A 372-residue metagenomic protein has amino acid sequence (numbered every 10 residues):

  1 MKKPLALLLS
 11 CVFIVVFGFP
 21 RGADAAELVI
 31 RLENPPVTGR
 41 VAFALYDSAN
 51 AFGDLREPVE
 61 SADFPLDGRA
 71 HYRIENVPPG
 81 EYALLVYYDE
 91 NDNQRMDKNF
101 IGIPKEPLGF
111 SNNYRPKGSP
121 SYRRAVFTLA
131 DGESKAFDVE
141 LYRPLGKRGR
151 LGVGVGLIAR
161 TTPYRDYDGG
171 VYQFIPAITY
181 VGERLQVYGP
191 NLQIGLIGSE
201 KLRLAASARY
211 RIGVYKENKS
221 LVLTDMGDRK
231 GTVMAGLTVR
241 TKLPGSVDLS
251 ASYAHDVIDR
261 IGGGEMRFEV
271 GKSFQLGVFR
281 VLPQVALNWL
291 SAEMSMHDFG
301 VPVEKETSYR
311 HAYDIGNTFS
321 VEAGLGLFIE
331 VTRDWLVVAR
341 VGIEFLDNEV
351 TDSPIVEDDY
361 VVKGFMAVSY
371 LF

Functional and structural regions predicted by a protein language model:
G80-V86: A short tyrosine-centered beta-strand micro-motif
D89-K98: Acidic, glycine-anchored loop motifs typical of Ca2+
G132-D138, G152, I175-V181, D359-F372: Outer-membrane beta-barrel "beta-signal"
G149, G170-P176, E200, R229-A235 (+4 more regions): Residues that define the transmembrane beta-barrel architecture of outer-membrane proteins
L151, R184-V187, L202-L204, G245-L249 (+3 more regions): Repeated loop/turn-to-beta-strand initiation elements of outer-membrane beta-barrel proteins
V153-P163, L185-Q193, K219-T224, V247-V257 (+2 more regions): Transmembrane beta-strand segments that form the barrel wall of outer-membrane beta-barrel proteins
V155-L157, P176-G182, L192-L196, A235-T241 (+6 more regions): Residues on the lipid-exposed face of transmembrane beta-strands in outer-membrane beta-barrel proteins
V257-V350, I355, Y370-F372: Outer-membrane beta-barrel transmembrane domain signature
